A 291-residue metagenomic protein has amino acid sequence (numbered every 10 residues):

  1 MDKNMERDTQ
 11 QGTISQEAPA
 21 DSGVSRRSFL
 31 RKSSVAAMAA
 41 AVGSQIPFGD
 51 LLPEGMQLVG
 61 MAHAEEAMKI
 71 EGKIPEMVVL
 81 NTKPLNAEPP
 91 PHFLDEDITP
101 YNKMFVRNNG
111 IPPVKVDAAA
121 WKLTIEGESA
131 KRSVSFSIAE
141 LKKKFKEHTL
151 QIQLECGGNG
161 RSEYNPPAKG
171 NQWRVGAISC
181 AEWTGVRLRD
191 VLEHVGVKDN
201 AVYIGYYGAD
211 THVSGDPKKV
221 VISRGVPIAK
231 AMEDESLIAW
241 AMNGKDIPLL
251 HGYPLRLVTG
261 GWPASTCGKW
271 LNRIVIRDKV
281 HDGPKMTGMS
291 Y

Functional and structural regions predicted by a protein language model:
M1-S28, L51-M56: N-terminal secretory signal peptides
P19-G23, S44-T99: C-terminal segment of N-terminal export signals and the immediately downstream linker at the start of the mature
S25-I46, L188, L257: N-terminal export leaders
T149-A177: Short, conserved helix/loop micro-motifs enriched in His/Cys and acidic residues
A177-T184: Mid-length scaffold segments of soluble, non-membrane domains
E193-K230: Gly/Pro-rich turn-and-neighbor structural signature
V221-I247: Acidic, His- and aromatic-enriched active-site or binding-groove loops in soluble protein domains that engage sugars
P254-Y291: Catalytic cores of secreted or luminal carbohydrate-active enzymes
